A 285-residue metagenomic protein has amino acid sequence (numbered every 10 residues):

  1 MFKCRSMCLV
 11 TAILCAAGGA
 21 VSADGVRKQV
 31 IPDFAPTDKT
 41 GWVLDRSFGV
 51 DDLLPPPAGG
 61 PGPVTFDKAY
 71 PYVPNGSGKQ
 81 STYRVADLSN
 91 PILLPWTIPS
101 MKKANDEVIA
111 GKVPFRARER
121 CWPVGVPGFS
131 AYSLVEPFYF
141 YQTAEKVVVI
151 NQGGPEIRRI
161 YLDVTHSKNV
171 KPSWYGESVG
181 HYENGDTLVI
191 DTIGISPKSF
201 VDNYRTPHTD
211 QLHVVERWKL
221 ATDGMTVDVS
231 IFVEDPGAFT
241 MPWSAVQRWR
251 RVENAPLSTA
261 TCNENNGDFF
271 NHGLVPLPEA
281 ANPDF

Functional and structural regions predicted by a protein language model:
M1-L9: Bacterial N-terminal signal peptides that target proteins for export
C8-A17: Bacterial N-terminal signal peptides
A23-F285: PEST-like low-complexity, intrinsically disordered acidic/proline/serine-rich tracts that flank trafficking/processing
